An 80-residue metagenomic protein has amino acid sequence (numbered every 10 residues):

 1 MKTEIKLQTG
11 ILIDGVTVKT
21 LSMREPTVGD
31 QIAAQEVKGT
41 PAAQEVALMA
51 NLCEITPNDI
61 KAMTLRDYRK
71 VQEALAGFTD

Functional and structural regions predicted by a protein language model:
K2-D80: Short, surface-exposed, charged amphipathic helix/loop patches that serve as local interaction elements
